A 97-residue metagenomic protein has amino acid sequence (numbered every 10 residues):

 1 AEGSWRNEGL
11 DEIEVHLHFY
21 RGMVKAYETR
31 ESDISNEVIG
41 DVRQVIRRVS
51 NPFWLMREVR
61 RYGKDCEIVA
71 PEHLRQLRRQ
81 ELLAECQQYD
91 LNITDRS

Functional and structural regions predicted by a protein language model:
E2-S97: Polybasic (Lys/Arg-rich)
